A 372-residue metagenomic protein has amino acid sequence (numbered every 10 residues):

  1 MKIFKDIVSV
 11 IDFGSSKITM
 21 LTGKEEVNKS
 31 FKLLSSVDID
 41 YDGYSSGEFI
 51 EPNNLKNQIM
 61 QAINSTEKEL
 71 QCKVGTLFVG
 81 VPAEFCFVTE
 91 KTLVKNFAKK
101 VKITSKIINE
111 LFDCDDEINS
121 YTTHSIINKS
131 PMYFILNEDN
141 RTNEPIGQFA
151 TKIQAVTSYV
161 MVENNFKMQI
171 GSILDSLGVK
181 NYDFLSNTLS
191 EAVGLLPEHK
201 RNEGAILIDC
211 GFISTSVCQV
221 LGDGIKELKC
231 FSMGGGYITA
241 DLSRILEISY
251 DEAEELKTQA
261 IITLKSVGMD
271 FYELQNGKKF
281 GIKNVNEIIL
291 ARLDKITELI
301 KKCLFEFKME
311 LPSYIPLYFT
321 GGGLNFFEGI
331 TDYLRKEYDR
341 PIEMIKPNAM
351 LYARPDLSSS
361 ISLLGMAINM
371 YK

Functional and structural regions predicted by a protein language model:
M1-K17, L21-T76, V81-A205, K226 (+5 more regions): Nucleotide/phosphate-binding catalytic cleft detector across ATP-hydrolyzing and phosphate-transferring enzymes
V81-F85, F212, G322-N325: Core structural elements
L196-T263: Acidic, glycine-rich loop-and-beta core segments that form the ion-binding/anion-interacting portion of active sites
Q219-L221, K229-C230, G321-G323, K346-N348: Active-site proximal loops enriched in glycine and acidic residues that flank catalytic Cys/His/Asp and coordinate
A240, A291-E298, K302, E328 (+3 more regions): Feature representing long, continuous alpha-helical segments
P312-R335: Glycine-rich phosphate-binding loops at beta-strand->alpha-helix junctions
I330-Y352: Catalytic phosphate/nucleotide-handling subdomain of diverse soluble enzymes
K346-K372: Glycine-rich phosphate-binding/hydrolytic loop that grips phosphoryl groups
